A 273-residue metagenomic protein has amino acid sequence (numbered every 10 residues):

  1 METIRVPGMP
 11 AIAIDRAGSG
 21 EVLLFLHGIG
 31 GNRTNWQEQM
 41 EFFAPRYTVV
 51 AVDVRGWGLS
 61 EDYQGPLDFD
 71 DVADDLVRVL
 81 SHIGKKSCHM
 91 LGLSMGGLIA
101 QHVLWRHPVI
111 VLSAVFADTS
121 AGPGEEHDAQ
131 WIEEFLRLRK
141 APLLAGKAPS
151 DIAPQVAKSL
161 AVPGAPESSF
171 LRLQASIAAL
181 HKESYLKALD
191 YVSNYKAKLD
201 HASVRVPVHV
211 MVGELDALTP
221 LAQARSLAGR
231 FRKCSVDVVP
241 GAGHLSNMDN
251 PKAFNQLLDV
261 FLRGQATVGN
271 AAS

Functional and structural regions predicted by a protein language model:
M1-L23, P45-T48, K85, L112 (+2 more regions): Alpha/beta-hydrolase fold catalytic core
P10-G65: Conserved HGGG/HGGXW glycine-rich cap/lid loop of the alpha/beta-hydrolase fold
D71-C88: Conserved acidic catalytic loop of the alpha/beta-hydrolase fold
G92, G96, A100: Gly/Ala-rich beta-loop-alpha elbow adjacent to hydrolase catalytic centers
W105-R106, I110-L144: Flexible "cap/lid" loop of the alpha/beta hydrolase fold
E126-E133, L144-A202: Conserved alpha/beta-hydrolase catalytic His-Asp/Glu region
V204, V210-V212, D216: Short beta-strand/loop motif that positions the catalytic acidic residue of the alpha/beta-hydrolase fold
C234-S273: Catalytic active-site module of serine/aspartate enzymes centered on a nucleophile-bearing elbow/loop
